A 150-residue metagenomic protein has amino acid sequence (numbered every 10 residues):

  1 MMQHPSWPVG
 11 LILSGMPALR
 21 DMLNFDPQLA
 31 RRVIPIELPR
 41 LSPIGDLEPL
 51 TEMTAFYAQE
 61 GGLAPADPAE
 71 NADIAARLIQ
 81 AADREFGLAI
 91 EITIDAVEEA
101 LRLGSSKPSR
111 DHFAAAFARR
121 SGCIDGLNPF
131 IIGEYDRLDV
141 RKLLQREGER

Functional and structural regions predicted by a protein language model:
M1-A69, D73: The catalytic "switch" region of P-loop NTPases
P43-G45, T51-R150: C-terminal alpha-helical "lid" subdomain
